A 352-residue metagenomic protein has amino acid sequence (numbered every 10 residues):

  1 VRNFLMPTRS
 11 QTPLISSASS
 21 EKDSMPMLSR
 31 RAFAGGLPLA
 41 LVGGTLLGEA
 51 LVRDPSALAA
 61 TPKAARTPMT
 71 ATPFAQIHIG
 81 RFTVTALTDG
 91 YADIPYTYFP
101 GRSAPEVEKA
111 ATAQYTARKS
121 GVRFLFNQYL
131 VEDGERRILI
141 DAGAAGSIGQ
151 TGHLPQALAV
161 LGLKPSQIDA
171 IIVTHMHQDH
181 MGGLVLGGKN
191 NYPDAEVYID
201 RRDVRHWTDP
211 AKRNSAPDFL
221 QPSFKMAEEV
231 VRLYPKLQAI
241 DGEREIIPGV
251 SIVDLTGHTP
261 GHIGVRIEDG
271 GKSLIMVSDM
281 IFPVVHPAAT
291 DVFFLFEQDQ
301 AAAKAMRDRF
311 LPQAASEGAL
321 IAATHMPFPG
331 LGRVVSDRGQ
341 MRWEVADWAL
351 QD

Functional and structural regions predicted by a protein language model:
V1-L28, A32, L39-L41: N-terminal secretory signal peptides
M27, G48-T85: C-terminal segment of N-terminal export signals and the immediately downstream linker at the start of the mature
S29, G270-D352: Cap/insert and terminal regions of metallo-dependent hydrolase folds
K63, A159, L163, Q167 (+3 more regions): Metallo-beta-lactamase
P73-L161, G264-P283: Conserved beta-strand hairpin/beta-sheet module of binuclear metal-dependent hydrolase folds, prominently
R81, V131, D141, I168 (+6 more regions): Divalent metal-coordination and catalytic microenvironments
D89-G90, A142-A144, M176, R202-D203 (+3 more regions): Active-site metal-binding loops of divalent metal-dependent hydrolases
Q128, G149-Y198: Active-site metal-binding motif and surrounding structural segment of the metallo-beta-lactamase
